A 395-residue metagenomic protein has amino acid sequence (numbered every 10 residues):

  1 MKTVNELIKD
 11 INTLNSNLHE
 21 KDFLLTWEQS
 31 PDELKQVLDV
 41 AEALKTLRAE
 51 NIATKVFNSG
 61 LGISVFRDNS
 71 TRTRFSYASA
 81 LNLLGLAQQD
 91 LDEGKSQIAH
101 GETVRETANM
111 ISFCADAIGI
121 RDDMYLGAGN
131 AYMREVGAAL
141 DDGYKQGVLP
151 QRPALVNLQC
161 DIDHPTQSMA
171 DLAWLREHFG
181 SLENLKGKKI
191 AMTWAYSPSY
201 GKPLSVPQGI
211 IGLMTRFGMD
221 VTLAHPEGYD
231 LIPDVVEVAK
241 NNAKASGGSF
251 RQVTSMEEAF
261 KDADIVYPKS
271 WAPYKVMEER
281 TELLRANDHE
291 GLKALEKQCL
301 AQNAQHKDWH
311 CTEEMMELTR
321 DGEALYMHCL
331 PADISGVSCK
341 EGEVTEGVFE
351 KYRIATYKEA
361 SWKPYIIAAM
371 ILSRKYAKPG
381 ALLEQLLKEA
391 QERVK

Functional and structural regions predicted by a protein language model:
M1-F75, S79: Positively charged, low-complexity intrinsically disordered leader regions
K55-R176, I334: Phosphate/diphosphate ligand-binding glycine-rich loop within oxidoreductases
V56-G62, K186-K188, E323: Phosphate-coordination loops involved in phosphoryl transfer and adenosine-cofactor binding
R67-S79, R176-E290: Glycine-rich phosphate/diphosphate-binding loop of Rossmann-like nucleotide-binding domains
Q146-P153, M219, L318-M327: A short helix->loop->beta-strand "cap" motif at the edges of active sites that frequently abuts
N241-T345: Rossmann-like adenosine-cofactor binding region
T319-K395: Adenosine-phosphate binding glycine-rich loop
